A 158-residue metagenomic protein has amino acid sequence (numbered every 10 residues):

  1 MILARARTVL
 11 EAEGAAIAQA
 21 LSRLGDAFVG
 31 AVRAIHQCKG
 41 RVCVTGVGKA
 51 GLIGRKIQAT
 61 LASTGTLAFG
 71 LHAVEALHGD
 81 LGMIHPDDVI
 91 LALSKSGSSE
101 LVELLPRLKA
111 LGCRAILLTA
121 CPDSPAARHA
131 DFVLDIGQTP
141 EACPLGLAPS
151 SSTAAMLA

Functional and structural regions predicted by a protein language model:
M1-Q37: An N-terminal, well-structured beta->alpha segment
G40-A158: Glycine-rich phosphate-binding loops that contact phosphosugars or nucleotide phosphates
